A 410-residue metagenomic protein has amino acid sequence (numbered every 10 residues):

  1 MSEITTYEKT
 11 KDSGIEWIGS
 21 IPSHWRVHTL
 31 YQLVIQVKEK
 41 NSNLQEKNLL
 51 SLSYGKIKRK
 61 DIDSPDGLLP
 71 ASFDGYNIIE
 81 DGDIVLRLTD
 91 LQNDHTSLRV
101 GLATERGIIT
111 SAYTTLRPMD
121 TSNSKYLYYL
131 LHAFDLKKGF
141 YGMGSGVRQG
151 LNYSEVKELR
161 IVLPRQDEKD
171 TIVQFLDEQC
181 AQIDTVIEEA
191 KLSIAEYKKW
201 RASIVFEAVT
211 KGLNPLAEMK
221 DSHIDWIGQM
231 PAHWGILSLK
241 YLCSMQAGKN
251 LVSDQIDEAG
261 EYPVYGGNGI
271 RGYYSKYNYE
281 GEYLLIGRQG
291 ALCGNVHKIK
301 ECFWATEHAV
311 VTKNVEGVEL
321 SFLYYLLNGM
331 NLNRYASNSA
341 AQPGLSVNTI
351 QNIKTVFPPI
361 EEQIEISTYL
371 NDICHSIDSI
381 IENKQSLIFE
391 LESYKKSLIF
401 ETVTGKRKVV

Functional and structural regions predicted by a protein language model:
M1-S20, H24, P164-E218, F357-V410: Amphipathic alpha-helical coiled-coil/heptad-repeat segments
K9-E16, G107-A112, S145-D170, F303-A309 (+1 more regions): A short glycine-rich beta-alpha junction/loop motif
K9-N41, E158, Q166, D170 (+5 more regions): Non-catalytic DNA-recognition/assembly elements of restriction-modification systems
T10-K11, Y31-A71, T104, L237-C293: DNA target-recognition patches
R26, L68, D74, I79-D81: Residue-level recognition of short, solvent-exposed, well-ordered loop/turn junctions that link secondary-structure
N77, D81-L136, N152, G266-I270 (+1 more regions): A short beta-sheet element
